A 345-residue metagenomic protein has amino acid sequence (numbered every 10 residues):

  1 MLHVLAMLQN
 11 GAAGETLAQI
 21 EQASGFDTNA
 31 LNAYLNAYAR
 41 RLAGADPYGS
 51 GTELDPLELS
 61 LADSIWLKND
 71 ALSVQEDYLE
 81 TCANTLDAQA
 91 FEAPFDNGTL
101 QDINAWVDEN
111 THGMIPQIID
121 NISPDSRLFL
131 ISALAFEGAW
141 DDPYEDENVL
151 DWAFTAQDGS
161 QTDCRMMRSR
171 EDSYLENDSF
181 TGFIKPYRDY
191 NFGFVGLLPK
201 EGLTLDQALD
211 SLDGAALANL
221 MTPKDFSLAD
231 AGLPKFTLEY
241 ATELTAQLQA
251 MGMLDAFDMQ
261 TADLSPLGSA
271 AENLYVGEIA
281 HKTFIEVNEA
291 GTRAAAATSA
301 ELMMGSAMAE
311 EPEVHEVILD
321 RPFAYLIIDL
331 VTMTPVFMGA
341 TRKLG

Functional and structural regions predicted by a protein language model:
M1-L17, I184, P312-G345: Feature captures eukaryotic membrane-trafficking machinery centered on endolysosomal pathways and lysosome-related
L5-A6, E21, I131: Short, well-ordered alpha-helical packing segments
G14-I20, L203-Q207, Y240-T242, A295-A296 (+1 more regions): Extracytoplasmic/secreted cell-surface and envelope-processing proteins
T16-F26, E109: Primarily short, surface-exposed interaction patches in extracytoplasmic proteins
I20-S24, Y144-D151, D206-A215: Short Gly/aromatic-enriched secondary-structure transition segments
N32, N36-G202, T222-E310: Non-catalytic, conformational "gating/processing" segments within enzyme and secreted inhibitor domains
D210-D213, E301-M303, R342: Short, solvent-exposed amphipathic alpha-helical segments in soluble enzyme and RNA/protein-processing domains
G214-L217, L248: C-terminal, non-catalytic macromolecule-binding modules
